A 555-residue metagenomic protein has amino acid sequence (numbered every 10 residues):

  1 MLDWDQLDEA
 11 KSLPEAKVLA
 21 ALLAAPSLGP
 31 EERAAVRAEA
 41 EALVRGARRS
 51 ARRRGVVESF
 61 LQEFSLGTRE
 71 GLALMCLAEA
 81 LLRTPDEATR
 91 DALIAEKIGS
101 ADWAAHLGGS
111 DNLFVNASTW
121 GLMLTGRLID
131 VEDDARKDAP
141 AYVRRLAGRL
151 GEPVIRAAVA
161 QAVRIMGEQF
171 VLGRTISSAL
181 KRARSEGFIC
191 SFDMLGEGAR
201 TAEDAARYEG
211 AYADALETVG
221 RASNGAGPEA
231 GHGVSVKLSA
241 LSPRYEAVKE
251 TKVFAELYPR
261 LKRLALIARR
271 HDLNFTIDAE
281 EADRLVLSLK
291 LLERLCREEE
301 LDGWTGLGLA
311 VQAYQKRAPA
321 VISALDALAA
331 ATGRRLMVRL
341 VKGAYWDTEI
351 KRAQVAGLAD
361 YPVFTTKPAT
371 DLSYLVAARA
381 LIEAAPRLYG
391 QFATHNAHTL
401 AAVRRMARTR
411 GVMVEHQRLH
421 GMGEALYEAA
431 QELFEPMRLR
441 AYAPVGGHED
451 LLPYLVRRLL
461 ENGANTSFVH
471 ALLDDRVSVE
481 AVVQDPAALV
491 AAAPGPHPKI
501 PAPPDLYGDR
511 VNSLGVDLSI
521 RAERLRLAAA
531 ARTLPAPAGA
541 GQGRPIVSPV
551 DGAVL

Functional and structural regions predicted by a protein language model:
M1-R52, V57-M194, A199, A205-A226 (+3 more regions): Extended, charge-enriched "interface" segments that sit outside catalytic cores
A25-P26, V56-F60, A160-E168, S191-R207 (+6 more regions): Glycine- and acidic
I98-D102, G198, D214-E217, R221-N224 (+5 more regions): Terminal amphipathic helices with adjacent charged low-complexity linkers/tails
T175-R184, L195-E281, S288-E299: Metal-dependent enolase-superfamily TIM-barrel catalytic cores that perform enediolate-based chemistry
A183, L381-I382, I546: Replace "in large, NTP-powered and nucleic-acid-processing enzymes" with "in large, NTP-powered factors and other
P228-A230, G333, Y374, A538-A540: Short, flexible loop/turn motifs enriched in small residues
S242-T276, E280-R476, A481: Active-site capping/gating regions of soluble enzymes
D450-P453, R457-L555: Terminal low-complexity tails and localization/encapsulation signals of metabolic enzymes
